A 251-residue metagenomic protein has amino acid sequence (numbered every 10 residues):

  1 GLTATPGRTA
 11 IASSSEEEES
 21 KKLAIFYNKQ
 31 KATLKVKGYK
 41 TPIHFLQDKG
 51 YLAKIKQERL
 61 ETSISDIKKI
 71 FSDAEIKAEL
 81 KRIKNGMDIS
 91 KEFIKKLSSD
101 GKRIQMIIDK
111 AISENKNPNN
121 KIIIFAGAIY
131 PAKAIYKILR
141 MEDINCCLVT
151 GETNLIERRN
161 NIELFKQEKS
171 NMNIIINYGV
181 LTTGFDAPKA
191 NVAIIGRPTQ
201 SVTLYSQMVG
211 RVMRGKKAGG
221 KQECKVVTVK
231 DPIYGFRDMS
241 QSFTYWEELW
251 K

Functional and structural regions predicted by a protein language model:
L2-P6, A128, Y178-V180, K230-D231: A short beta-strand-to-loop transition that corresponds to the Sensor-1 phosphate-sensing loop of AAA+ P-loop ATPases
A10-I11, E19, Q167-S170: ASCE P-loop NTPase motor core, strongest for the SF2 helicase catalytic module
A12-N120: Interdomain helical connector at the RecA1-RecA2 junction of SF1/SF2 helicase-like NTPases
L34-V36, L52-I55, E142-N145, P188-V192 (+1 more regions): Short glycine-/polar-rich loops that comprise or flank the Walker A/P-loop and associated switch/sensor motifs
E58, K121-I123, N173-I174, V192: Residue-level preference for the first positions of well-ordered beta-strands
Q105, K133, K137, R159 (+1 more regions): Alpha-helical elements of the RecA-like P-loop NTPase motor core of helicases
A126-T150: Conserved helicase motor "Helicase C" RecA-like lobe of SF1/SF2 P-loop NTPases
T150-W250: Conserved RecA-like P-loop NTPase helicase motor core
